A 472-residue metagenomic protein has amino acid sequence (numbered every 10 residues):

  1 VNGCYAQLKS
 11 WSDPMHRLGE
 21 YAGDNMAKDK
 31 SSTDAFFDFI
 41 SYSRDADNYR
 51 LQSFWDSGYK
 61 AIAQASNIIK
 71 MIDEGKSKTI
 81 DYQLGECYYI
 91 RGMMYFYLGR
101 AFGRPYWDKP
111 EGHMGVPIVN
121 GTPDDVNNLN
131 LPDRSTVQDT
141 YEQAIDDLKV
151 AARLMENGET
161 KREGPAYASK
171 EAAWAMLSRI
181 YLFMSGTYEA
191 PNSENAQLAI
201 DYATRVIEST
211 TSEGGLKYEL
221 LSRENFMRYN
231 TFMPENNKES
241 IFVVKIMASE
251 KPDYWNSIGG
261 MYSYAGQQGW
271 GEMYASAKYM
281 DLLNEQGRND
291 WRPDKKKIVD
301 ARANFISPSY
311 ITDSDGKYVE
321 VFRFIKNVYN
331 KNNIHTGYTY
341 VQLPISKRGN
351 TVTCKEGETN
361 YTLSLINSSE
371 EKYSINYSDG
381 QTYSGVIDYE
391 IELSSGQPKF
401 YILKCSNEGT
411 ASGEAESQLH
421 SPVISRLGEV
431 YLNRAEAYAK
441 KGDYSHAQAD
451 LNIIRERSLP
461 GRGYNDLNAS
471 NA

Functional and structural regions predicted by a protein language model:
V1-L18, D47-I258, D290-A472: Acidic/polar-rich alpha-helix caps and helix-coil junctions
V1-S41: Generic N-terminal leader segments that precede the first folded domain
D29, L98, E272-A277, Q448: Residues at secondary-structure transition points
F39-Y49: Acidic/histidine-rich, surface-exposed loop or edge segments in extracytoplasmic proteins
Y262-Q286: Short, cationic low-complexity segments
